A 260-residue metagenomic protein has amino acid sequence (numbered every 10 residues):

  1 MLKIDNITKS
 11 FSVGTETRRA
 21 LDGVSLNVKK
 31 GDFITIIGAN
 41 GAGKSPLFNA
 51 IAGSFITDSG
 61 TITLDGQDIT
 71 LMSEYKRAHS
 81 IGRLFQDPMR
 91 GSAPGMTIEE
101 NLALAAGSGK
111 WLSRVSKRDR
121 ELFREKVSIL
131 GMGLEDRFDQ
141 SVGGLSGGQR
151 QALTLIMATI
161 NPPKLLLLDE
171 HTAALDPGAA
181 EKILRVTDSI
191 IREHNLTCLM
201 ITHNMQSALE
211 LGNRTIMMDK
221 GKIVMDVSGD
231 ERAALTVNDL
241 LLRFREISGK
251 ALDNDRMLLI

Functional and structural regions predicted by a protein language model:
M1, S10-G23, S73: A short, flexible loop at the N-terminus of ABC-type nucleotide-binding domains that lies
T15, I56, D68-G82, L112-S116 (+1 more regions): ABC ATPase NBD coupling module
I37-A39: The feature captures the beta-strand-to-loop junction immediately N-terminal to the Walker
A52: Helix-to-loop junction immediately C-terminal to a conserved catalytic motif
G60-Q67, M225-V227: Conserved ABC transporter NBD signature motif
M96-S108: Q-loop/switch helix immediately C-terminal to the Walker
I160-K164: A short, proline-enriched helix->beta-strand linker immediately N-terminal to the Walker B motif in ABC-type P-loop
K222-S248: Conserved beta-strand-loop-alpha-helix hinge in the C-terminal portion of ABC ATPase nucleotide-binding domains
